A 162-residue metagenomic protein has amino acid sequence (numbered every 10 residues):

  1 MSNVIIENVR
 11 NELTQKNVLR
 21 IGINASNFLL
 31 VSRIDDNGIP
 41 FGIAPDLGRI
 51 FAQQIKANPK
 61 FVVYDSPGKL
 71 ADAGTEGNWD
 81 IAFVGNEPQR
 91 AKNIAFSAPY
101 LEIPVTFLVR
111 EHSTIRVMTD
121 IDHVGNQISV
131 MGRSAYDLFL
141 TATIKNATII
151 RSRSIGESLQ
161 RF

Functional and structural regions predicted by a protein language model:
S2-G85, K92: Extracytoplasmic small-molecule ligand-binding "clamshell" domains of the periplasmic binding protein/Venus flytrap
N17-A25, T119-Y136, T148-I149: Short loop->beta-strand "edge-of-pocket" segments that line small-molecule binding or catalytic clefts across diverse
R20, T106-L108: Residues embedded in well-ordered beta-strands
N27-L29, P67-K69, N86-A91, S113-I115 (+2 more regions): Solvent-exposed loop/turn segments at secondary-structure junctions within structured extracellular/periplasmic domains
V31-N37, G48-N58, S97, R133-I155: Ligand-binding cleft/hinge of the Venus flytrap
K60-D72, I115-R116, I150-R161: Short helix-initiation/N-cap motifs at beta->coil->alpha
Q89-I103, N146: Ligand-binding "clamshell"
Y100, V109-I128: Flexible hinge/capping segments at coil-to-helix
